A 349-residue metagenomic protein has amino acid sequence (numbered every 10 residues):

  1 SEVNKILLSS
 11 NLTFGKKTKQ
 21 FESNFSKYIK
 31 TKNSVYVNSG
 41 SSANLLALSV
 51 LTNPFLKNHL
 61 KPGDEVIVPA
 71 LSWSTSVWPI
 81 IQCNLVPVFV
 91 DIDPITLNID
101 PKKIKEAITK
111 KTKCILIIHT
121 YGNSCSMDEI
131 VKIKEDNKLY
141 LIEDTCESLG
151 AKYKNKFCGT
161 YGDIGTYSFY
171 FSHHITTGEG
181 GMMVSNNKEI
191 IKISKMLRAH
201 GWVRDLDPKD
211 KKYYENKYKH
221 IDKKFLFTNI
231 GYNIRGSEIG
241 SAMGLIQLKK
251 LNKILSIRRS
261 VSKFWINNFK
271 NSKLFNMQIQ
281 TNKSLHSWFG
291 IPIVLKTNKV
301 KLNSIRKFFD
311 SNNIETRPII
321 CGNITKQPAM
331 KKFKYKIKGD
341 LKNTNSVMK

Functional and structural regions predicted by a protein language model:
S1-N11, K16, T228: N-terminal "arm"/small-domain region of PLP-dependent enzymes with the aminotransferase-like
N11, G15-E65, P79-C83, F89-D91 (+1 more regions): Phosphate-binding glycine-rich loop
T18-S23, K30-S34, G40-S41, K102 (+5 more regions): PLP-dependent aminotransferase class I/II
L71-V77: Conserved coil-to-alpha-helix start sites within the AMP-binding
P79-I80, I133, I239: Hydrophobic/aromatic ligand-binding patch that stacks against planar heteroaromatic rings of cofactors or nucleotides
C83, D136-N137, N312: Helix C-cap/helix->beta junction micro-motif
V86-T96, R317: Short beta-strand->loop structural element characteristic of the AMP-binding/adenylate-forming
I95-T177, M182-K192, K301: Active-site phosphate-binding strand-loop segment of PLP-dependent enzymes
